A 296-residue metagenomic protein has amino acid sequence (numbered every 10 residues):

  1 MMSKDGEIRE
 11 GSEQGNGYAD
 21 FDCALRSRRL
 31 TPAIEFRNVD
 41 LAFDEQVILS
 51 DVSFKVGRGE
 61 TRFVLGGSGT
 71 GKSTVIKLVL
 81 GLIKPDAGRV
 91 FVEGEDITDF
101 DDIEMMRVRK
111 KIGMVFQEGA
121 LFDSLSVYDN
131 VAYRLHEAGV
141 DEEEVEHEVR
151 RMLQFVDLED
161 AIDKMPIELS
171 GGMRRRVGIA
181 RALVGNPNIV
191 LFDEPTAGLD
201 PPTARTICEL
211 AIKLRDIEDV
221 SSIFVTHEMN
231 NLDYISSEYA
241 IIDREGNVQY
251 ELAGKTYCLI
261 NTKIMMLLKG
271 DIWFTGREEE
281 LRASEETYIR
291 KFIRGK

Functional and structural regions predicted by a protein language model:
L80: Helix-to-loop junction immediately C-terminal to a conserved catalytic motif
E95-D96, H136, E143-A161: Conserved ABC ATPase "signature" region
L125-A132: Short coil-to-helix segment of the ABC ATPase nucleotide-binding domain corresponding to the Q-loop/switch region
M165-L169, M173: Conserved ABC ATPase signature
N186: Conserved catalytic motifs of ABC-family nucleotide-binding domains
V190-D193: Catalytic Walker B motif of ABC-type/P-loop ATPase nucleotide-binding domains
R205-E218, S237-E238, K255: Helical segment within the ABC ATPase nucleotide-binding domain
